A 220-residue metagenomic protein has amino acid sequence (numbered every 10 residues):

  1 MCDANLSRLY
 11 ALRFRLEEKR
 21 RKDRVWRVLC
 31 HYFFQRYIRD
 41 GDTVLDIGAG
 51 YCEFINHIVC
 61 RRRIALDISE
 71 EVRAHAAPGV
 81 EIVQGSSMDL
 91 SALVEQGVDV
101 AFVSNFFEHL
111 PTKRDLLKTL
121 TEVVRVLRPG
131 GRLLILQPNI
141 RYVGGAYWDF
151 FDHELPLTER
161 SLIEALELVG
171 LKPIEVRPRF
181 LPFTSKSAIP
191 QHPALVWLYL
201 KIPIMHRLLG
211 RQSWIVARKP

Functional and structural regions predicted by a protein language model:
M1-Q96, V100-S104, L120: Conserved N-terminal segment of class I S-adenosyl-L-methionine
R20, F102, P111-V126, R132-P220: S-adenosyl-L-methionine-dependent methyltransferase catalytic module, highlighting the catalytic core
T43, G131-R132: Short glycine-centered segments of the SAM/dcSAM-binding site in methyltransferase folds
E108: Active-site beta-alpha loop architecture of Rossmann-like, nucleotide-cofactor-dependent enzymes
